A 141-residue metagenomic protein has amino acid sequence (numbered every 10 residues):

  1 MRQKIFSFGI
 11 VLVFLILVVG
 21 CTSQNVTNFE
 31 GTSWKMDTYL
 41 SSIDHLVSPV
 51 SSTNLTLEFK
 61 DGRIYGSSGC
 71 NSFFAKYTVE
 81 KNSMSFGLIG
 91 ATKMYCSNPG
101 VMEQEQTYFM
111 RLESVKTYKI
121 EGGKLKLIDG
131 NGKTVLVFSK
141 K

Functional and structural regions predicted by a protein language model:
M1-Q3: N-terminal secretory signal peptides that target proteins for export/translocation
I5-I10, V19-K141: Lipid interaction determinants
